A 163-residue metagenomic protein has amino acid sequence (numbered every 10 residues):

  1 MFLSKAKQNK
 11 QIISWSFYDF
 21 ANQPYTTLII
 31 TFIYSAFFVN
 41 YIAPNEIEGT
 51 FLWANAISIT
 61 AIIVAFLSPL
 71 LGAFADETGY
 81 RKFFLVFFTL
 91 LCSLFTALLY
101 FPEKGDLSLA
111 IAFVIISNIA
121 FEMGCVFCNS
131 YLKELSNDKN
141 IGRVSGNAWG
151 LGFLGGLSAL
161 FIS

Functional and structural regions predicted by a protein language model:
F2-A61, S108-I111: Helix-loop boundary and gating motifs at the non-cytosolic
Y41-I42, E77-T78, Y131-S136: Helix-to-coil boundary motifs at intracellular loop junctions of multi-pass secondary transporters
T50-F74, L94, L157-L160: Central cavity-lining transmembrane alpha-helices of secondary-active solute carriers, predominantly the Major
A65, R143-S163: Glycine-rich segments within core transmembrane alpha-helices of 12-TM secondary carriers
A65, V86-D106: C-terminal ends and interior cores of transmembrane alpha-helices in multi-pass membrane transporters/permeases
A75-L91: Cytoplasmic membrane-interface "Motif A"-like loop-to-helix N-cap segments of 12-TM Major Facilitator Superfamily
F113-G150: Cytoplasmic helix-loop-helix junction between adjacent transmembrane helices in 12-TM secondary transporters
